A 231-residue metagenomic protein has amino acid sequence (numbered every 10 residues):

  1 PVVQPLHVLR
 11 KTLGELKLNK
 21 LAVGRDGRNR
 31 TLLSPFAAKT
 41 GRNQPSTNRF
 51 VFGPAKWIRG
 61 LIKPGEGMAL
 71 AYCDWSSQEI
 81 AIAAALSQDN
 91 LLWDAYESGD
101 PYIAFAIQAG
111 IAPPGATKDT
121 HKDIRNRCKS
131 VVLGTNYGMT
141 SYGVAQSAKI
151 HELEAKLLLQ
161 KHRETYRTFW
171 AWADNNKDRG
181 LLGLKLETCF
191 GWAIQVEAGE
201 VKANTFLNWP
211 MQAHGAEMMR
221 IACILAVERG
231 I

Functional and structural regions predicted by a protein language model:
P1-D119, L181-I231: Acidic, glycine-rich two-metal-ion catalytic cores of nucleic acid-processing enzymes
R59, D123-C128: Short, cationic motifs built from Arg/Lys/His that form the positively charged side of catalytic pockets
N126-Y137: Short, amphipathic alpha-helical "recognition" segments used to contact nucleic acids or chromatin
N136-M139, N204: Short, solvent-exposed loop/turn segments at the edges of secondary structure
Y142: Residues within the helices of the helix-turn-helix
A145: The alpha-helix within a helix-turn-helix
A148-L158: Short, basic interhelical loop/turn and adjoining N-cap of the next helix at nucleic-acid- or acidic-partner-contacting
R163-A173: Short, basic alpha-helical nucleic acid-contact segments in DNA-binding proteins and DNA transaction factors
